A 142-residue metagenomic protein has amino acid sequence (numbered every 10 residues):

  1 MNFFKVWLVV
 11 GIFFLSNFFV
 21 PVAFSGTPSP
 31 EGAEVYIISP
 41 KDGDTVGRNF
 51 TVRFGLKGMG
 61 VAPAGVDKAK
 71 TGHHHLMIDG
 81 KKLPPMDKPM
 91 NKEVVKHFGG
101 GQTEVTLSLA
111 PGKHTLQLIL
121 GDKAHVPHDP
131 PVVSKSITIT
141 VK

Functional and structural regions predicted by a protein language model:
W7-F18: Bacterial N-terminal signal peptides
G26-G47: Short, compositionally biased P/S/T/A/G/V-rich stretches that sit at domain boundaries
R48, G72, A110-G112: A glycine-anchored, Pro-Gly-centered beta-turn/N-cap motif
G55-V66: Short amphipathic, basic-aromatic surface patches that mediate peripheral association with negatively charged
V66-H74, V133: Short coil-to-beta strand junction motifs in C2/discoidin
L83, G121-D129: Short acidic/polar inter-strand loop motif in beta-rich domains
P130-K142: Short beta-strand elements
